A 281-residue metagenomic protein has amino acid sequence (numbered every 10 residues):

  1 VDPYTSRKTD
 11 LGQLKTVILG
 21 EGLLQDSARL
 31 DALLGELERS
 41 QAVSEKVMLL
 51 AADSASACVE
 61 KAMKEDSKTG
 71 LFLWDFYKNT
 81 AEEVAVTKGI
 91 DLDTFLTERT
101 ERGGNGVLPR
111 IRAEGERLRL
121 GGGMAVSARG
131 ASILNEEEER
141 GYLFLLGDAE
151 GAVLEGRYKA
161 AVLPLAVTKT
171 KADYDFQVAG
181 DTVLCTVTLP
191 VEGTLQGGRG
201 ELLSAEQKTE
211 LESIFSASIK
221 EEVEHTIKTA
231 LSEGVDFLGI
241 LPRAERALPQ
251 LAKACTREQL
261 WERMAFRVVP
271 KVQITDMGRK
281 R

Functional and structural regions predicted by a protein language model:
V1-R281: Membrane-proximal alpha-helical signals and transmembrane carboxylates
